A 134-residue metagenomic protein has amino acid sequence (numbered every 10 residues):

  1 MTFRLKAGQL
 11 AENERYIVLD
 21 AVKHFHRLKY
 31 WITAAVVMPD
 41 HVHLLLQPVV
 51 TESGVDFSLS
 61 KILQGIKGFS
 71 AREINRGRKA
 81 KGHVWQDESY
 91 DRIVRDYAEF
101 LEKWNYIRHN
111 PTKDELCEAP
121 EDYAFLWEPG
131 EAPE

Functional and structural regions predicted by a protein language model:
M1-E134: Short catalytic/metal-binding and nucleic-acid-binding patches
